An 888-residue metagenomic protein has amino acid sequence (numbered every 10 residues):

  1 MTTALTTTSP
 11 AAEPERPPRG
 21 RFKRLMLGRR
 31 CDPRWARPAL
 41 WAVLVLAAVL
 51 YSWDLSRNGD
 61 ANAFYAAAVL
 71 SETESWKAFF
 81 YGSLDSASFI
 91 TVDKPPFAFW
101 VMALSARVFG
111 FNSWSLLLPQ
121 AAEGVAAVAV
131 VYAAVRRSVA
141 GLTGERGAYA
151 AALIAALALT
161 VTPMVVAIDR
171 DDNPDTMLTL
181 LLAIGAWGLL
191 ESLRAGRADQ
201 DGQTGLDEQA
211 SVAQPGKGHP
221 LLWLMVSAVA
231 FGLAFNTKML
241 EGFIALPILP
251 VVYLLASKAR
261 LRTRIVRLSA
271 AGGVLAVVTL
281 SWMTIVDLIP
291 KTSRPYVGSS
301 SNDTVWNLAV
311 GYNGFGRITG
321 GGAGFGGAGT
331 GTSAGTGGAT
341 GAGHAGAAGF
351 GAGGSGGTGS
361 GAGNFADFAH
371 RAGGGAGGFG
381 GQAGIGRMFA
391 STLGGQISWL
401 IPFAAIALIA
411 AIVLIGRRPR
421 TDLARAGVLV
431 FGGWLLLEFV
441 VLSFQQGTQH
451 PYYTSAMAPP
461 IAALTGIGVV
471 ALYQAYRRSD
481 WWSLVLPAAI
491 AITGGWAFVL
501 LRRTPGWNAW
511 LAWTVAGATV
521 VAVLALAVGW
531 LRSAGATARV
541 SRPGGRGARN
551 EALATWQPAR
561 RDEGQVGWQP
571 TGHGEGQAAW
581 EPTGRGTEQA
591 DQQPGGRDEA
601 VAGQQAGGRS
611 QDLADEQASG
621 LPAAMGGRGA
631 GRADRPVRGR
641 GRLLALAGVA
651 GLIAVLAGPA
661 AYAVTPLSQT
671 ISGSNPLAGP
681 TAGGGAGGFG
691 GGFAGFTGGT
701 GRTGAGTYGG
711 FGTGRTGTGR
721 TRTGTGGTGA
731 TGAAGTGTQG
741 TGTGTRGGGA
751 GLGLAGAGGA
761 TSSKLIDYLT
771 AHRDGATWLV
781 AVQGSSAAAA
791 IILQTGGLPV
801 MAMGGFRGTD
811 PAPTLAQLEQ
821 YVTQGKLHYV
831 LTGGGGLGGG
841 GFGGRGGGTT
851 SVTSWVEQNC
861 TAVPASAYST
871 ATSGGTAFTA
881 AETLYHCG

Functional and structural regions predicted by a protein language model:
M1-N307, G311-G322, T340, A348-W496 (+7 more regions): Membrane-integral, polyisoprenol-dependent glycosyltransferases of the GT-C/oligosaccharyltransferase superfamily
F64, A68, P96, W100 (+10 more regions): Extracytoplasmic/secreted proteins, especially bacterial periplasmic and envelope-associated proteins
Q120, L159, L178-L180, L308 (+6 more regions): Structural recognition of the beta-strand scaffold that forms the well-ordered cores of secreted hydrolase catalytic
R197-P215, R542-R549, L553-Q557, R561 (+11 more regions): Intrinsically disordered, low-complexity repeat/linker tracts enriched for polar/charged residues
S211-L221, G359-A383, P622-A650, A654 (+1 more regions): Intrinsically disordered, low-complexity acidic Ser/Thr-rich regulatory segments
Y476-G547, Q604, E616, P622-G685: Transmembrane helical bundles and short interhelical boundary loops of multi-pass, membrane-embedded
G651-Y768, H772-G775: Membrane-interface segments at or immediately adjacent to transmembrane helices that form the boundary between
T670, F711, G726-T728, A734 (+5 more regions): Aromatic/acidic, Gly/Pro-rich catalytic loop(s) in extracytoplasmic/lumenal soluble domains of multi-pass membrane
